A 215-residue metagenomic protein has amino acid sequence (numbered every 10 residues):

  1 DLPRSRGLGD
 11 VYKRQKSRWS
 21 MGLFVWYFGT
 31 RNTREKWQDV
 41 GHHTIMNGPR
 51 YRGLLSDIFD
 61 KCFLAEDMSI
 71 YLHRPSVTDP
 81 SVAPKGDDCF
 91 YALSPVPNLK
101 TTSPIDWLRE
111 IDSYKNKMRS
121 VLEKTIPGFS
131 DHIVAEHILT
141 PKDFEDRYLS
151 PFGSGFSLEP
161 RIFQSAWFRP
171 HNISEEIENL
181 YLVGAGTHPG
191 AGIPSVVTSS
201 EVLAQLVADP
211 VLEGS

Functional and structural regions predicted by a protein language model:
D1-Y12: Single conserved hydrophobic/aromatic residue that forms the stacking wall/gate of nucleotide- or nucleobase-binding
R6-L8, N47, R52, F152: Feature targets compositionally biased, intrinsically disordered low-complexity regions with long contiguous runs
D10-E35, D87, E110-K117, F156-S215: C-terminal structured subdomain/cap of oxidoreductase catalytic cores
T33-L139, F144: C-terminal segments that line or cap access tunnels to active or ligand-binding sites in enzymes and enzyme-associated
L55-D60, R147-F156, P210: Short, charged low-complexity intrinsically disordered segments located at boundaries of structured domains
D67-H73, G128-P189: A glycine-rich dinucleotide-binding beta-alpha-beta segment and adjacent secondary-structure elements that constitute
